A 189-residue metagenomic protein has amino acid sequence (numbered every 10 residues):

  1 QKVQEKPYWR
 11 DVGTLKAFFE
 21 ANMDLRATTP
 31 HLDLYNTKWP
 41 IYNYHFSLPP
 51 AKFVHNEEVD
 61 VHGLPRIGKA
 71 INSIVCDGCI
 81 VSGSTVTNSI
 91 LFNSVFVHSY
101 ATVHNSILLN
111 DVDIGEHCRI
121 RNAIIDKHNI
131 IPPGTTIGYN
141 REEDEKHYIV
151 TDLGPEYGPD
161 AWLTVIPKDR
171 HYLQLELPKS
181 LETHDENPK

Functional and structural regions predicted by a protein language model:
Q1-K189: Left-handed beta-helix
